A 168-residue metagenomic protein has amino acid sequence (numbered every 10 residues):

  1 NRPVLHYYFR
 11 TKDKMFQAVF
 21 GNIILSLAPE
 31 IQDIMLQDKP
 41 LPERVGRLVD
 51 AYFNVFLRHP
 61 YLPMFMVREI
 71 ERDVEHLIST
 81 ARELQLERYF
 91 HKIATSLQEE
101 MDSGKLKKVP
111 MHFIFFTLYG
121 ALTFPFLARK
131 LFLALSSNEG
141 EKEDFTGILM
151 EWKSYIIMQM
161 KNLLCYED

Functional and structural regions predicted by a protein language model:
N1-K14: Helix-turn-helix
Q17, G21, V67-R68: Phosphate-coordinating loops and pocket residues in cytosolic domains that bind phosphorylated ligands
A18, D33-M64, S103, M111-L118 (+2 more regions): Hydrophobic alpha-helical connector segments
V19-R47, A81, Y89, I93-Q98: Amphipathic alpha-helical linker/stalk segments
N54, R58, E87-K107, G120-D168: C-terminal peripheral helix-coil segments that are non-catalytic and often amphipathic
R58-L77, R129-S137: Amphipathic alpha-helical segments used for helix-helix packing
M64-Q98: A contiguous binding-surface segment within folded domains or other stable secondary-structure elements
